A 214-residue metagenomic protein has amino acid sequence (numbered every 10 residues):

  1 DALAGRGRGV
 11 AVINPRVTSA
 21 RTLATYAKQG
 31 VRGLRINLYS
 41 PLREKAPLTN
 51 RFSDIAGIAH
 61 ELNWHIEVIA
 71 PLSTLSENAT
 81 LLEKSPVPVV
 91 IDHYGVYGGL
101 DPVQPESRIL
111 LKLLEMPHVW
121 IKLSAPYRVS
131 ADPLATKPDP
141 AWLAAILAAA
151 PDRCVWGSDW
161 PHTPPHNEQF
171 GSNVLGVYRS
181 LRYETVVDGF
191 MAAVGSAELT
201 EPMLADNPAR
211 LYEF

Functional and structural regions predicted by a protein language model:
D1-S73, T80, E115, W120-K137: Active-site gating/metal-coordination segments in enzymes
Q29-G30, S85, A150: Short, structured coil segments at secondary-structure junctions
D54, S76, Y94-P105: Binuclear metal-dependent hydrolase catalytic cores centered on His/Asp/Glu-rich metal-binding motifs
E67-A70, P88-V96: Conserved anion-binding
N78-L81, F190: Hydrophobic packing residues within well-ordered alpha-helices of enzyme cores
V87-P88, C154: The start of beta-strands in P-loop NTPase/AAA+ ATPase cores
L100-F214: H/E-rich (His + Asp/Glu) clusters that bind or coordinate divalent metals
